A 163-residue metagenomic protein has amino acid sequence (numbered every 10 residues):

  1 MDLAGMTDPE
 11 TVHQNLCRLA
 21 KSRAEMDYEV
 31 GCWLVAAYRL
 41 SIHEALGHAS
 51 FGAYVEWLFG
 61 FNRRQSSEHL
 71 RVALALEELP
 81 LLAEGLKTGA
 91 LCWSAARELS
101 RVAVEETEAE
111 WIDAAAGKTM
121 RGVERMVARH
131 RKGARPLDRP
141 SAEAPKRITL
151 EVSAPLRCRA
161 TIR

Functional and structural regions predicted by a protein language model:
M1-R163: Conserved C-terminal region and hinge/linker of Rieske [2Fe-2S] proteins, especially in Rieske oxygenase systems
